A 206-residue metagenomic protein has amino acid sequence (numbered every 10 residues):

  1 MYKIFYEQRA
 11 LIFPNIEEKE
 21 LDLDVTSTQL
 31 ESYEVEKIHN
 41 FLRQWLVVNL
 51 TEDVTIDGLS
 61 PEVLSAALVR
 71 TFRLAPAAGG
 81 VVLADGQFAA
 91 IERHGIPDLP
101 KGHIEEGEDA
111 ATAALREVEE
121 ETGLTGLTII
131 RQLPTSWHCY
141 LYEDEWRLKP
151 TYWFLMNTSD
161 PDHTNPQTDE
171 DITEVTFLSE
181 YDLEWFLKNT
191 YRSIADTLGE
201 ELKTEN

Functional and structural regions predicted by a protein language model:
M1, A77, K149-W153: Short hydrophobic/aromatic beta-strand or adjacent loop that forms the aromatic wall/cage of a ligand/substrate-binding
M1-V47: N-terminal leader/capping segments at the start of a protein or of a new domain
L21-L23, T28-E31, L83-E119, L124: Conserved Nudix-box catalytic region and its N-terminal flanking loop in Nudix hydrolases and closely related
V35-G79: Acidic, metal-coordinating catalytic segment for phosphate/diphosphate chemistry, firing primarily on the Nudix
I56, G80, F154-T158: Short beta-strand element of the conserved SAM-dependent methyltransferase core
G79, Q87, E174: Conserved beta-strand and immediately adjacent loop positions that scaffold enzyme active sites
H103-S193: Unchanged
